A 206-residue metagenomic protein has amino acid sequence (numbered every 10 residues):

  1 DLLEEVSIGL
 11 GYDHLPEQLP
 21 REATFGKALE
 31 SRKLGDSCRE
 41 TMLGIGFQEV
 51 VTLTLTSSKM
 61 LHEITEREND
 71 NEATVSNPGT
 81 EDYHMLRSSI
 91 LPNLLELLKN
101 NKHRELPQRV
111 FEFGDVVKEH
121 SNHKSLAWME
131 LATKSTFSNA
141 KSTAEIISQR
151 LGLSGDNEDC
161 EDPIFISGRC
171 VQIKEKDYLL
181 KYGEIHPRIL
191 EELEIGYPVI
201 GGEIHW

Functional and structural regions predicted by a protein language model:
D1-W206: Extended beta-strand-rich architecture
